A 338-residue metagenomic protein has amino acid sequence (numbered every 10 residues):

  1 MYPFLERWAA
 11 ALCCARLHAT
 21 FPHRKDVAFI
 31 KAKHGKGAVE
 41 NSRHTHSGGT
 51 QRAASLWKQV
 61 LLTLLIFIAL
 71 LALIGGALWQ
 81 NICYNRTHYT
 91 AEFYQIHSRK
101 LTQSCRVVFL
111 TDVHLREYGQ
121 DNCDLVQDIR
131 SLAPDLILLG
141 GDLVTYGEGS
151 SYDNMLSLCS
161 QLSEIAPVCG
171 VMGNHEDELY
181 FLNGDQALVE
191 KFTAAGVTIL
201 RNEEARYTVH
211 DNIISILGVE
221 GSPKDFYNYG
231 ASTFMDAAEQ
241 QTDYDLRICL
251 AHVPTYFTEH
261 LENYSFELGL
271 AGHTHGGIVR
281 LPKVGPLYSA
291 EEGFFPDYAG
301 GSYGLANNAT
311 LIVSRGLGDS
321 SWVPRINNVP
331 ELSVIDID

Functional and structural regions predicted by a protein language model:
Y2-E6, A11-D26, H34-L101: N-terminal membrane-anchoring alpha-helices
H44, L70-T90, L305-D338: Acidic, His/Gly-rich catalytic cores of divalent-metal-dependent hydrolytic chemistry
F93-V108, V197, E204-L217, T242-I248 (+1 more regions): Beta-strand-turn-beta hairpins that frame and shape the catalytic cleft of phosphate-ester-processing enzymes
S104-T198: Membrane-embedded segments
L110-T111, L136-D142, P167-N174, L200-E203 (+3 more regions): Active-site neighborhood of phospho(di)ester-bond hydrolases with catalytic His/Asp-centered motifs
H114-L115, L143-Y146, N174-E178, A205-Y207 (+4 more regions): Solvent-exposed loop/turn segments at secondary-structure junctions within structured extracellular/periplasmic domains
N183-V197, V209-A251, F257-E259, W322-R325: Binuclear metal-dependent hydrolase catalytic cores centered on His/Asp/Glu-rich metal-binding motifs
P254-S333: Conserved beta-sheet core of the metallophosphoesterase superfamily
